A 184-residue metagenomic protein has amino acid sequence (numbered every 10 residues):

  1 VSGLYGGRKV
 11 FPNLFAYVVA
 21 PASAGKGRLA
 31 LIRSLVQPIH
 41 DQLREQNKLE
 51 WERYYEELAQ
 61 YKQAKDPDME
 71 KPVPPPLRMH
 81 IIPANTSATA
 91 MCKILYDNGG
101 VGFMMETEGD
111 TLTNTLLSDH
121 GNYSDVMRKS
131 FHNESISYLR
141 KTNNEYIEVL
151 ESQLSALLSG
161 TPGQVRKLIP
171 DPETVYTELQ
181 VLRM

Functional and structural regions predicted by a protein language model:
V1-M184: Phosphate-handling catalytic cores of nucleic-acid transaction enzymes
